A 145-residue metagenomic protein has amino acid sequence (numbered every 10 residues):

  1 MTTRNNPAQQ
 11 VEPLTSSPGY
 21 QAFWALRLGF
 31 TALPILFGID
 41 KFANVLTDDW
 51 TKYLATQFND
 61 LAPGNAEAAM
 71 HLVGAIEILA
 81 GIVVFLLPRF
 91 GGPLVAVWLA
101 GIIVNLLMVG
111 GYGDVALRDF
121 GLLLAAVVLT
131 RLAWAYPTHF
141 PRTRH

Functional and structural regions predicted by a protein language model:
T2-H145: Membrane-interface extramembranous regions
